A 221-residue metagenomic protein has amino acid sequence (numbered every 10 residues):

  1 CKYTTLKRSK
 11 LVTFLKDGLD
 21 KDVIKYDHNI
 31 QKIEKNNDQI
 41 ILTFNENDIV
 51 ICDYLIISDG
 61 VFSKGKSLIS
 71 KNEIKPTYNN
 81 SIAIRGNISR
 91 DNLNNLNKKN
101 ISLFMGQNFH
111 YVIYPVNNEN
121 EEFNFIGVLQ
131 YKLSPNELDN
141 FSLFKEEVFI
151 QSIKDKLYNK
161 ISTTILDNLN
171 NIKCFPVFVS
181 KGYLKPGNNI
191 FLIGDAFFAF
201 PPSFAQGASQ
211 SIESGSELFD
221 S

Functional and structural regions predicted by a protein language model:
C1-S70, I74-S89, S134-E137, L143-E146: Conserved N-terminal helical subregion
Y3, K7-R8, V12, D48 (+1 more regions): Conserved FAD/dinucleotide-binding core of flavoprotein oxidoreductases
I51, E122, N188-N189: Conserved catalytic motifs of the protein kinase core domain
I56, I84, V148-F149, N171-S221: Conserved mid-domain beta->alpha element of the FAD-binding
F62-S63, A83-R85, F109-V112, F197-F198: Histidine-centered metal-chelating micro-motifs
L68-K75, F123, A208-S211: Glycine-rich, phosphate-binding/catalytic loops in enzymes
S70-E73, K98-I101, V179-S180: Short, P/G- and charge-enriched loop/turn segments at secondary-structure junctions
